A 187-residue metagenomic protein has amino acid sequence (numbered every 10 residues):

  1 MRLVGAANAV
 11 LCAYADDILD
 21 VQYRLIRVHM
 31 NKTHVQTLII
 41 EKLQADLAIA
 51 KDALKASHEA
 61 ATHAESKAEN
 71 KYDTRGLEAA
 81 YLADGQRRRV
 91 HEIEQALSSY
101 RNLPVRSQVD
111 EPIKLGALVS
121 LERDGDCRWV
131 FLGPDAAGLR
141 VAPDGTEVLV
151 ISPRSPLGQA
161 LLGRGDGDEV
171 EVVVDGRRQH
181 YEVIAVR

Functional and structural regions predicted by a protein language model:
A6-A9: Short linear motifs in low-complexity or flexible loops
L25-A96: Helix-rich terminal scaffold detector
Q95, S99-I113: Helix-adjacent hinge/juxtasegments
S107-V173: Non-DNA-binding regulatory cores of transcription-related proteins, predominantly C-terminal effector-binding
G125, V174-H180, R187: Short, charged beta-turn/beta-strand-edge "cap" motif at the junction between a beta-strand and an adjacent loop
G133, I184-R187: Conserved positions in beta-strands of structured domains
